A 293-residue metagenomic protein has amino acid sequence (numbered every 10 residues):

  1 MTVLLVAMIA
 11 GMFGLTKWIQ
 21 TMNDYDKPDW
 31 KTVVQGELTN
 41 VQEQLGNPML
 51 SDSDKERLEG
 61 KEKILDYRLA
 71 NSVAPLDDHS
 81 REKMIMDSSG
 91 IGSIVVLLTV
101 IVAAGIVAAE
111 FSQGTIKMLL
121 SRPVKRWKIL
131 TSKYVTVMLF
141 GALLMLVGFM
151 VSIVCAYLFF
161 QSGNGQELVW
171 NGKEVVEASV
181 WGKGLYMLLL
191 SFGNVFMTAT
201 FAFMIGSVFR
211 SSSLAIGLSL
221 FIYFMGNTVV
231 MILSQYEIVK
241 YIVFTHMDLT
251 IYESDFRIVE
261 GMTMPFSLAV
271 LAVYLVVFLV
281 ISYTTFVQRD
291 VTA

Functional and structural regions predicted by a protein language model:
M1, V270-A293: Junction motif at the cytosolic side of a transmembrane helix
M1-L5, S213: Membrane-interface helix starts
A7-W30, I64-A108, T131-A199, F203 (+2 more regions): Secretory targeting signals
G14-I19, S212-F244: Transmembrane helix segments
T21-N71: Membrane-proximal extracellular/periplasmic loop immediately following the first transmembrane helix
A103-L120, V291: Transmembrane helix boundary and interhelical loop/hinge segments in multi-pass membrane proteins
S112-Y134: Interfacial "coupling" helices/loops that link adjacent transmembrane helices in transporter permeases
K125-R126, S211-L214, M264: Membrane-helix interface segments
